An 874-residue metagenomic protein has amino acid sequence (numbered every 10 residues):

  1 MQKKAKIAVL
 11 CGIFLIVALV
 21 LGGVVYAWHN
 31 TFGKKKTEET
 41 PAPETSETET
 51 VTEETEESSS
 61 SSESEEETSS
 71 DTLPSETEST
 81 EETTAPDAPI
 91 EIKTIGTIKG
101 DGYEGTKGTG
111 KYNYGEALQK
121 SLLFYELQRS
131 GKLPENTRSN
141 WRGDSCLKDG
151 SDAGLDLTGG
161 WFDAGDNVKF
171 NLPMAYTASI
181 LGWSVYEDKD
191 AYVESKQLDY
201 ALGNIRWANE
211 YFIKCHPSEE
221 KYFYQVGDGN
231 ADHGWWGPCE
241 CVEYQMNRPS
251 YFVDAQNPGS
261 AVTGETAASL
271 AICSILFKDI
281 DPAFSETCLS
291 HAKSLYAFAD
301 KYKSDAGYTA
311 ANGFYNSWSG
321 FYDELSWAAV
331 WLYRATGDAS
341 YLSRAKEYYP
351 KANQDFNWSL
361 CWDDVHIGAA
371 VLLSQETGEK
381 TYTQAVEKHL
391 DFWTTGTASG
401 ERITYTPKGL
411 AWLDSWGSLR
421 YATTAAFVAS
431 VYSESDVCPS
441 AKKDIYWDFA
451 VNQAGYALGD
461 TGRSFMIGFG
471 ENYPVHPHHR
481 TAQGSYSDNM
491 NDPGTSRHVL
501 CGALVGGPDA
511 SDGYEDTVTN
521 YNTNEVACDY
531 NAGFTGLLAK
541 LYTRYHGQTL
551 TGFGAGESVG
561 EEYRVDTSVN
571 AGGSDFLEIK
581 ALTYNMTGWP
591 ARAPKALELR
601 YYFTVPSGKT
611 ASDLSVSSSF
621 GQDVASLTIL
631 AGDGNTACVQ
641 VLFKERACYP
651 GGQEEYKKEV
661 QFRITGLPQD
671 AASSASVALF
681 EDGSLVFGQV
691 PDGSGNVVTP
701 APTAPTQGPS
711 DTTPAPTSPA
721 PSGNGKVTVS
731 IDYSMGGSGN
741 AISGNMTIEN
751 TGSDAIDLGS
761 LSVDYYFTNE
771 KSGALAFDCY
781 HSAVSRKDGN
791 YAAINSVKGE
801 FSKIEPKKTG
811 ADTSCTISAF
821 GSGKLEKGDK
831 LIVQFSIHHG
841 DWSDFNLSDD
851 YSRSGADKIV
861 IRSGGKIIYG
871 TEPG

Functional and structural regions predicted by a protein language model:
Q2-L15: N-terminal Sec-pathway targeting helices
G22-E39: Hydrophobic single-pass membrane-insertion segments
K34-K107, V697-G723: Ser/Thr/Gly/Pro-rich low-complexity, disordered linker/stalk segments of secreted and cell-surface proteins
I95-L123, L127-W183, Q225-E265, S269 (+4 more regions): Aromatic (Trp/Tyr) and acidic
H546-F576, P719-N740: Low-complexity, acidic Ser/Thr/Pro/Gly-rich terminal tails and inter-domain linkers that flank the onset of structured
G573-F603, I731-D732, G739-A755: Short beta-strand elements of extracellular/lumenal beta-sandwich folds
V605-A647, K771-S814: A surface/secretory-pathway sequence property marking extracellular, secreted, or lumenal proteins enriched
C648-P700, G810-T813, I832-G874: Terminal connector regions
